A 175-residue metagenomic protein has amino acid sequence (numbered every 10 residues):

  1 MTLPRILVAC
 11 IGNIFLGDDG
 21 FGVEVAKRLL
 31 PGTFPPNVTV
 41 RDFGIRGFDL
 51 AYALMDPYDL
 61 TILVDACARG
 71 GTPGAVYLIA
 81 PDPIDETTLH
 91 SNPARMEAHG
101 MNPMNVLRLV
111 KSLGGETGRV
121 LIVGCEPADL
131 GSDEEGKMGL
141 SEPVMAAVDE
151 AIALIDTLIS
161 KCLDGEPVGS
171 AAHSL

Functional and structural regions predicted by a protein language model:
M1-P4, G32-P35, E86-L89, M96 (+2 more regions): Aromatic-enriched hydrophobic runs in primary sequence
L3-A9, I14-D85: Nucleotide and nucleotide-moiety/phosphate-recognizing core
L3-L7, L54, I84, T88 (+4 more regions): A generic structural signal for ordered alpha-helices
G20, E24, I45, G71 (+3 more regions): Conserved active-site and cofactor/substrate-binding residues in soluble primary-metabolism enzymes
T33-P35, V64-C67, D85-H90, N102-M104 (+1 more regions): Glycine-rich loops and low-complexity Gly/Arg-rich segments that provide flexible linkers or classic glycine-based
P73-M104: Active-site-adjacent loop/tail segments of enzyme domains
P93-R95, P103-L175: Phosphate-binding/catalytic loops
